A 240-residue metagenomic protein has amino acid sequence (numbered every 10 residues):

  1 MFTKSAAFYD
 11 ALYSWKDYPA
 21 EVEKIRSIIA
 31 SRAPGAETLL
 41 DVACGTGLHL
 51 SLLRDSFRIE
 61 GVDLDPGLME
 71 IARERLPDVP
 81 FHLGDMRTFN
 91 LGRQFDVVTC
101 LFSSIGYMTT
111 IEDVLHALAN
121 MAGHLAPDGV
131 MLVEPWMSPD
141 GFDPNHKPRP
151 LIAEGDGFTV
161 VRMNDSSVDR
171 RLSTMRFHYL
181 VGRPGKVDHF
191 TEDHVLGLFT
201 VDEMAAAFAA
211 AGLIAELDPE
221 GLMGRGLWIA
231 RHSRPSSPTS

Functional and structural regions predicted by a protein language model:
M1-G35: Conserved class I S-adenosyl-L-methionine
G35-A43: Conserved class I S-adenosyl-L-methionine
G47-T88: Class I SAM-dependent methyltransferase SAM/SAH-binding core
R87-V97: A short acidic, Gly/Pro-enriched loop at the edge of an enzyme's catalytic core that lines a small-molecule cofactor
D96-E112: A short SAM/SAH-binding and catalytic strip from SAM-dependent methyltransferases
L115-P127: A short glycine-rich, Lys/Arg-flanked "PGG" loop and its adjoining helix->strand segment in the class I
L132-A205: SAM-dependent methyltransferase
G197, V201-S240: C-terminal lobe and adjacent flexible extensions of AdoMet/dcAdoMet transferase-like proteins
